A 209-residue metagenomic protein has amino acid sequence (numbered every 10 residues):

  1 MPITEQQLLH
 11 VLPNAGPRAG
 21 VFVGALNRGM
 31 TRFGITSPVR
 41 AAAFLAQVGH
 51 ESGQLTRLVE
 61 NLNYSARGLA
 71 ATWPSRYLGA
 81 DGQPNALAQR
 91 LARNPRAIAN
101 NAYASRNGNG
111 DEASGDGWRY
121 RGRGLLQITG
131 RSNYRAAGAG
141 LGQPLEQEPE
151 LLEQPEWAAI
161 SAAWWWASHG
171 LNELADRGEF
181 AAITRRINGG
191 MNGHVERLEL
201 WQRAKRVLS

Functional and structural regions predicted by a protein language model:
P2-V21, G49-W164: Peptidoglycan-targeting cell-wall enzymes and recognition modules
Q6, G24, R28, A42-L45 (+5 more regions): Solvent-exposed, polar/charged alpha-helical surfaces in well-ordered, non-transmembrane soluble domains, broadly
V11-A42: N-terminal carbohydrate-binding/catalytic regions of secreted carbohydrate-active enzymes
G16, M30, E51-V59, S132 (+3 more regions): A generic secondary-structure signal for well-formed alpha-helical elements
G34-F44, R57-N61, N172-T184: Surface-exposed patches in mature extracellular/periplasmic domains of secreted proteins
V48-E51, A175-G193: Acidic helix/loop microenvironments that form the catalytic cleft of cell-wall polysaccharide enzymes
A158-D176: GST-like fold's C-terminal all-alpha helical module
R185, N192-S209: Extracellular low-complexity, O-glycosylation-prone Ser/Thr/Pro/Gly-rich "stalks" and linkers flanking catalytic
